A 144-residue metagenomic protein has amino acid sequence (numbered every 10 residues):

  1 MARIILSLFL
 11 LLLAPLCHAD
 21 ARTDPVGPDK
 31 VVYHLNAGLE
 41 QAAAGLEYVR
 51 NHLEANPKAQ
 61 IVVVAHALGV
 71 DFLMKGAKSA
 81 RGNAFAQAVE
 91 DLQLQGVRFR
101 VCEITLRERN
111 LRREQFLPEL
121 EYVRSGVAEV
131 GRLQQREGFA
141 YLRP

Functional and structural regions predicted by a protein language model:
I4-L13: Sec-dependent N-terminal signal peptides
A14-H18: N-terminal signal peptide c-region/cleavage motif recognized by signal peptidases
D20-V64, L68-F72: N-terminal secretory signal peptides
L35-G38, V64-L68, E103-T105, S125 (+1 more regions): Active-site-proximal beta-strand/loop segments in catalytic clefts of secreted hydrolases
Q41-Y48, R81, F85-A88, R98 (+1 more regions): Stable alpha-helical elements in mature extracytoplasmic
Y48-N56, D91-Q95, T105-R109, V123 (+1 more regions): Structured segments of extracytoplasmic/periplasmic soluble domains in secreted or envelope-associated proteins
V62-L111: Mid-chain, structured segments of secreted extracytoplasmic proteins
P118-P144: C-terminal partner/receptor-binding element of secreted or periplasmic proteins
